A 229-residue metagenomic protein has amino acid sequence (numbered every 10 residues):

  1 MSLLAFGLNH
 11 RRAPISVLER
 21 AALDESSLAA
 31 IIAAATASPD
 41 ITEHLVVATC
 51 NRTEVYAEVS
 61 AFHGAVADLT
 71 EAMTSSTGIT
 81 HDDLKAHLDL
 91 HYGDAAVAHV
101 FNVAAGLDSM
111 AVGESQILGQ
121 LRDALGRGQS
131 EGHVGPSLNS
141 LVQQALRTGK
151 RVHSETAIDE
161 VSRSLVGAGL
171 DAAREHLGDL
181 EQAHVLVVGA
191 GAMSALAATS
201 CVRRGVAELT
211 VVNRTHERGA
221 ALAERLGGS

Functional and structural regions predicted by a protein language model:
M1-S109: A glycine-rich (often HGG/GG-containing) alpha/beta subdomain
L23-S26, A30, G64, D68 (+11 more regions): Conserved active-site and cofactor/substrate-binding residues in soluble primary-metabolism enzymes
A33, E71, A98, G119-R122 (+7 more regions): Solvent-exposed alpha-helical segments within well-ordered globular domains of core cellular machineries
T53-Y56, G113, T148-V152, L165 (+2 more regions): Long, contiguous hydrophobic alpha-helical segments, chiefly transmembrane helices and signal peptides
D83-E181: Glycine/serine-rich phosphate-binding loop and adjoining beta1-alpha1 elements at the start of nucleotide-handling
L170, R174-S229: Glycine-rich phosphate/diphosphate-binding loop of Rossmann-like nucleotide-binding domains
